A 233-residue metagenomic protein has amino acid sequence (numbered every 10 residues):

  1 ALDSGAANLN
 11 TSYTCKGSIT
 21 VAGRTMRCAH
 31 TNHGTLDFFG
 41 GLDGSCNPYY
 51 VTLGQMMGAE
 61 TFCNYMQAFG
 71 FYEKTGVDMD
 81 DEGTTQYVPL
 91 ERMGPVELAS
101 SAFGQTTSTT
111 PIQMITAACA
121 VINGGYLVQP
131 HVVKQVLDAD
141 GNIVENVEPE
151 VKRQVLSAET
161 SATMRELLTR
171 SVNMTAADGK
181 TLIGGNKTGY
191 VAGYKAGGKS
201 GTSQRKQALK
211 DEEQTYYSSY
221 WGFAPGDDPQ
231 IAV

Functional and structural regions predicted by a protein language model:
L2-I231: Beta-lactam-recognizing serine transpeptidase/beta-lactamase-like catalytic domain environment
